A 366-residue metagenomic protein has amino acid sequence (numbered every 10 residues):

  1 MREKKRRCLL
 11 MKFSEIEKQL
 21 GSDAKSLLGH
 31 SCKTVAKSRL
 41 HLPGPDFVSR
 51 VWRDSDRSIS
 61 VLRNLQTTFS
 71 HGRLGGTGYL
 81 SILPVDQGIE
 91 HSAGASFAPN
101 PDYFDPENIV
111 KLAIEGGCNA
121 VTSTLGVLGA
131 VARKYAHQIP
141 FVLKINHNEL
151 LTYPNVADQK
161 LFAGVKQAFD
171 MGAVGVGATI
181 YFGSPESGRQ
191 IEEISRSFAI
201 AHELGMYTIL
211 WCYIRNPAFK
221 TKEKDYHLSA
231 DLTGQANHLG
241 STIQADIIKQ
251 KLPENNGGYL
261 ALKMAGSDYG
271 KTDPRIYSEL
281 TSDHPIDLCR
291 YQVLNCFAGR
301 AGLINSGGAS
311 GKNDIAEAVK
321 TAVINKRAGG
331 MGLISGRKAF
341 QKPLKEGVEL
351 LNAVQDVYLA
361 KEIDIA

Functional and structural regions predicted by a protein language model:
R6-R133, I365: Alpha/beta catalytic barrel-like cores
K37-S38, L42, G75, G88-I304 (+2 more regions): Alpha/beta enzyme core
S55, S282, G311-K312, L344: Hydrophobic alpha-helical scaffolding
Q66, L288-R290, V354-Q355: Short, well-ordered amphipathic alpha-helices
G308: A C-terminal functional module that forms or caps the active site or interfaces directly with catalytic machinery
A328-G329, F340-A366: C-terminal helical cap(s) of enzyme catalytic domains, especially alpha/beta-barrels
